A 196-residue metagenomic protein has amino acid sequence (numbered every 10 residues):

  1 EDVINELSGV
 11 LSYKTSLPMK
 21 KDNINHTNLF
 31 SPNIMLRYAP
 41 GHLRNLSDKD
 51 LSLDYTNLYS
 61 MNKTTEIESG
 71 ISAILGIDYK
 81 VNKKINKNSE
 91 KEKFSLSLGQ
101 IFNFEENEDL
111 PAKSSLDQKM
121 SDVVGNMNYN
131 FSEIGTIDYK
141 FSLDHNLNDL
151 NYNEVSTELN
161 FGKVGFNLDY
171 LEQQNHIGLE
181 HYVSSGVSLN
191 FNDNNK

Functional and structural regions predicted by a protein language model:
E1-K196: Outer-membrane beta-barrel translocator/pore domains, especially the C-terminal barrels of Gram-negative outer-membrane
